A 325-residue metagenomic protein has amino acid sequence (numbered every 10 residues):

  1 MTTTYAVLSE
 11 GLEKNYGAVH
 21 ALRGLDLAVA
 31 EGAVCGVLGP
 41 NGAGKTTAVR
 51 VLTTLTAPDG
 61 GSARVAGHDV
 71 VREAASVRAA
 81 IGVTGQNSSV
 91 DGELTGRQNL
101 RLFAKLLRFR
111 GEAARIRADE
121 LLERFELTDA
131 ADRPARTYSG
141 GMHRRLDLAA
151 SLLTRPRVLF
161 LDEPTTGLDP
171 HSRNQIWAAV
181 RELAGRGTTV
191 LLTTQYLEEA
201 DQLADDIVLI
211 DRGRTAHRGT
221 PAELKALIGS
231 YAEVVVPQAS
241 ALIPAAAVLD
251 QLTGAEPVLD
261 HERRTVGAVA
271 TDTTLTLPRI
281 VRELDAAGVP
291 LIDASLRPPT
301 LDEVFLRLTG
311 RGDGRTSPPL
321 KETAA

Functional and structural regions predicted by a protein language model:
T4-S9, K14-R212, A216-H217: ABC transporter nucleotide-binding domains
E10, V235, D260, S295-R297: Solvent-exposed beta-strand sheet faces enriched in polar/charged residues
K14, L27, V234-V236, A268 (+1 more regions): Preference for bulky hydrophobic residues occupying beta-strand positions in well-ordered beta-sheet regions
L107, I228, A232, T253 (+3 more regions): Conserved NTP-handling cores and scaffolds of large molecular machines
L127, G254-V258, P290-S295: A short linear hydrophobic-aromatic micro-motif
W177-T271: ABC transporter nucleotide-binding domain
D272-A325: C-terminal coupling/interaction segments
